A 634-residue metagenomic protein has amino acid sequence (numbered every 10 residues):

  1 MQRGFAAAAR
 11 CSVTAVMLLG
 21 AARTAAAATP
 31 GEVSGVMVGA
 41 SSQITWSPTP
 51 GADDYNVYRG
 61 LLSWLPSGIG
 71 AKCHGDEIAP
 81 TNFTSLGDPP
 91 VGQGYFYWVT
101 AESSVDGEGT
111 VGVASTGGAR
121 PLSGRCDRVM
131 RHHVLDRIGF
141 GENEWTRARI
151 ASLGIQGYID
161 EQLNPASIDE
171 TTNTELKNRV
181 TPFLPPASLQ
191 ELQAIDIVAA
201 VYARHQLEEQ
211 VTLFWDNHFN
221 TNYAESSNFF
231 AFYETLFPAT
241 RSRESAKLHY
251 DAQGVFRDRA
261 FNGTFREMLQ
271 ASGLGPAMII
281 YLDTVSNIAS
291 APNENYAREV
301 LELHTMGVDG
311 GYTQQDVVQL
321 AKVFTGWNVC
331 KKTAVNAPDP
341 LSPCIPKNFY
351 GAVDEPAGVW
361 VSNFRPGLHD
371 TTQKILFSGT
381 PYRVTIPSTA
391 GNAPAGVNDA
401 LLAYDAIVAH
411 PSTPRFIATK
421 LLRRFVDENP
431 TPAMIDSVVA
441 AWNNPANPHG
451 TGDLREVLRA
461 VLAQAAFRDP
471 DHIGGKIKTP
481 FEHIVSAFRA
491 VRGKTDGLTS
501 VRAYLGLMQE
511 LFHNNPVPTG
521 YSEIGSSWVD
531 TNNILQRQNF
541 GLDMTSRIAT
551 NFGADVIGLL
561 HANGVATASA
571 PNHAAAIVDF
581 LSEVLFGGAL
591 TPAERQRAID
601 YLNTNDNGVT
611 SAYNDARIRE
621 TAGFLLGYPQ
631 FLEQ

Functional and structural regions predicted by a protein language model:
M1-A27: Sec-dependent, cleavable N-terminal signal peptides
A26-D53, K72-P80, V91, D106-G124: Pro/Thr/Ser/Gly-rich low-complexity, intrinsically disordered linker/stalk tracts
N56-Q93: Recognizes extended acidic, P/S/T-rich segments that occur within or adjacent to Ig-like beta-sandwich modules
H132, D136-N143, H410-P414, A418-P448 (+1 more regions): Flexible, low-complexity segments enriched for small/polar residues
R137, E142-A260, C344-G351: N-terminal accessory alpha/beta regions
A151, L163, K177-N178, D196 (+2 more regions): Active-site substrate-binding loop specific to GH73 endo-beta-N-acetylglucosaminidase modules in bacterial autolysins
